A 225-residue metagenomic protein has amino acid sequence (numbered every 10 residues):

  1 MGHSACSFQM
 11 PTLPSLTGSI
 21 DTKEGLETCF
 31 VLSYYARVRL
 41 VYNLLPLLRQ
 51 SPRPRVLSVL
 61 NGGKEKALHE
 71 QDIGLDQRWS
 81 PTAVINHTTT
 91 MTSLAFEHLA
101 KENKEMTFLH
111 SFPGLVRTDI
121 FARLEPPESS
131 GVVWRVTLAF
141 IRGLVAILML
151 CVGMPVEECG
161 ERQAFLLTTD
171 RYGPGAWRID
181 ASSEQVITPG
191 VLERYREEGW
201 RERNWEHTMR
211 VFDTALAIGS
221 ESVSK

Functional and structural regions predicted by a protein language model:
M1-P126: Rossmann-fold NAD(P)H-dependent dehydrogenase/reductase core
H69-K225: NAD(P)H-dependent oxidoreductase Rossmann-fold/reductase module
